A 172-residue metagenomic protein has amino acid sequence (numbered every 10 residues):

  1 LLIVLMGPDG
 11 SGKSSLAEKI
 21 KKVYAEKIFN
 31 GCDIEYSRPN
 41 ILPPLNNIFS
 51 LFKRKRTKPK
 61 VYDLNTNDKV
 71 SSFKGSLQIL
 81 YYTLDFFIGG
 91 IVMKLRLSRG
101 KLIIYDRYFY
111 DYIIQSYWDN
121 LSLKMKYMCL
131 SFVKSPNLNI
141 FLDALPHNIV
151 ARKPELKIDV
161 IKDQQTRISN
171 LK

Functional and structural regions predicted by a protein language model:
L5: Hydrophobic anchor at the beta1->P-loop junction of P-loop NTPases
P8: P-loop (Walker A) phosphate-binding loop of NTP-binding proteins
K13: Conserved lysine of the Walker
L16: Hydrophobic positions on the alpha1 helix immediately C-terminal to the Walker A/P-loop
K19: Active-site signature of alpha/beta-hydrolase-fold catalytic machinery across serine- and Asp/Cys-nucleophile hydrolases
K27-L45: Short beta-strand-centered segment that lines the nucleotide-binding/catalytic pocket of NTP-utilizing
P39-L121: ATP-dependent small-molecule kinase phosphotransfer cores that center on conserved nucleotide phosphate-binding segments
R107-N170: A glycine- and Lys/Arg-enriched "phosphate-lid" helix/loop adjacent to the NTP-binding pocket of small-molecule kinases
